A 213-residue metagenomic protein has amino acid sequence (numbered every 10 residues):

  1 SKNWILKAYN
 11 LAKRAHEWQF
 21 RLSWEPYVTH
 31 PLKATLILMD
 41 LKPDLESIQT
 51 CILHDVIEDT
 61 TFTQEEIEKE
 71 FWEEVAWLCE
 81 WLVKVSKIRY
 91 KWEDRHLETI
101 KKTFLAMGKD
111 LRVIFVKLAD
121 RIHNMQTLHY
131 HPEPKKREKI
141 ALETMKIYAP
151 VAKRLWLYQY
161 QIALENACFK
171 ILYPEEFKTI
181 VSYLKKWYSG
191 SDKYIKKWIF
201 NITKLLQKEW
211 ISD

Functional and structural regions predicted by a protein language model:
S1-D213: Active-site helical microenvironments for divalent-metal-assisted chemistry
